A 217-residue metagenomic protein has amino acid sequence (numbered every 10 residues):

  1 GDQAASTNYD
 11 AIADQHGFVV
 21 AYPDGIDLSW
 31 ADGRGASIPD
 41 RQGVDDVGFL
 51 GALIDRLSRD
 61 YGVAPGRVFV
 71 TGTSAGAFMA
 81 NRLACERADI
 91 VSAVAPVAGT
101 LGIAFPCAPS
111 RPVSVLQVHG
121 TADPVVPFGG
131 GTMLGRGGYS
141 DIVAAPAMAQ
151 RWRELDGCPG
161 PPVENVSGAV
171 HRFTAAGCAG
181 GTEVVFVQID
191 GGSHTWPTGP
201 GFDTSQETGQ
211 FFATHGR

Functional and structural regions predicted by a protein language model:
G1-F69, T73, F78-R82, E86 (+1 more regions): Serine-hydrolase catalytic machinery in alpha/beta-hydrolase-like enzymes
A4-Y9, T100-P106, S167-A176: Alpha-helical scaffolding within the catalytic cores of extracellular/periplasmic polymer-degrading hydrolases
A13-D14, A108-R111: Short, conserved loop/helix-junction motifs that constitute active-site signature segments in enzyme catalytic cores
G25, A95-G102, G120-P124: Active-site nucleophile loop of the alpha/beta-hydrolase fold
V70-G72, V97, V118: Short beta-strand immediately N-terminal to the catalytic nucleophile in serine-hydrolase-like folds
D89-L101, V113-L116: A conserved short beta-strand
V115-V118, V143, R153-R217: C-terminal catalytic histidine-bearing segment of alpha/beta-hydrolase fold enzymes
T121-P161: Accessory cap/linker subdomain of secreted extracellular hydrolases
